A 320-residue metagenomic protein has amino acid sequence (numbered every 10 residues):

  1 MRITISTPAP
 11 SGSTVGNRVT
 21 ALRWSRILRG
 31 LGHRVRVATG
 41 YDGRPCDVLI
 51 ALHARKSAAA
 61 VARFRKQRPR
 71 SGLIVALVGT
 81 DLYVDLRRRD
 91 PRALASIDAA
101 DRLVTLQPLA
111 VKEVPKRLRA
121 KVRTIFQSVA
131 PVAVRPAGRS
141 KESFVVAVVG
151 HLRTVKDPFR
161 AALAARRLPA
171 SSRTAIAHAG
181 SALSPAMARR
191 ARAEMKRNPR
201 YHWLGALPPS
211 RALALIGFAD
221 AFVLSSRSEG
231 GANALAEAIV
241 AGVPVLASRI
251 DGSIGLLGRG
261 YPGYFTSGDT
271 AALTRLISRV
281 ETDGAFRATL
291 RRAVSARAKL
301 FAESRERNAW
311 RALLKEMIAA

Functional and structural regions predicted by a protein language model:
V19, R153-R167, A186-R189, A271: A conserved mid-protein helix/loop that constitutes part of the nucleotide-sugar donor-binding site
I97, A206-L207, A214-A219: Short alpha-helical donor nucleotide-sugar binding micro-motif in glycosyltransferases
G138-K156, A162-R166, I176-A179: Conserved donor-binding/catalytic core segment of Leloir-type glycosyltransferases
A175-R189, G205: Glycosyltransferase donor-sugar binding loop
A188-S210: Nucleotide-activated donor-binding/catalytic signature segment of Leloir-type glycosyltransferases, i.e., the conserved
R227: Aromatic "clamp/platform" in nucleotide-sugar-dependent glycosyltransferases that forms part of the donor/acceptor
P244-A247: Short hydrophobic beta-strand element within catalytic cores of glycosyltransferases and related nucleotide-activated
R259-T270, I277-G284: Conserved acidic donor-binding segment of nucleotide-sugar-dependent glycosyltransferases
